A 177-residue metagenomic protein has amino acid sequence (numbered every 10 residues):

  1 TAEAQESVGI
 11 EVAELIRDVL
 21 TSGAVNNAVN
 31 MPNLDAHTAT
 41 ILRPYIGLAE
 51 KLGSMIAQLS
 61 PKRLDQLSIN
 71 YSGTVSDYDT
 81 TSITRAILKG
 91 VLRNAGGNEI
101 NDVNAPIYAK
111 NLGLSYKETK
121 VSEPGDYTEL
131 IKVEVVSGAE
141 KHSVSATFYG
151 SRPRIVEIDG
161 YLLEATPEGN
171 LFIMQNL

Functional and structural regions predicted by a protein language model:
E3-L177: NAD(P)-dependent dehydrogenase/reductase Rossmann-like domain
